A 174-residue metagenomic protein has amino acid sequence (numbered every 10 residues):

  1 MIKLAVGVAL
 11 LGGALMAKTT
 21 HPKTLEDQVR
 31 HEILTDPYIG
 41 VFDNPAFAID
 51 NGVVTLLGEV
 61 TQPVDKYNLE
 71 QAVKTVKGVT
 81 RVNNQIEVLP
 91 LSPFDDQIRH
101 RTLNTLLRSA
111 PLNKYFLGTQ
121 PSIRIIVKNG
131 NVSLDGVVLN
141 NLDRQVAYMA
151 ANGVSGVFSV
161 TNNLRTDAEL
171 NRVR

Functional and structural regions predicted by a protein language model:
I2-R174: N-terminal targeting leaders
